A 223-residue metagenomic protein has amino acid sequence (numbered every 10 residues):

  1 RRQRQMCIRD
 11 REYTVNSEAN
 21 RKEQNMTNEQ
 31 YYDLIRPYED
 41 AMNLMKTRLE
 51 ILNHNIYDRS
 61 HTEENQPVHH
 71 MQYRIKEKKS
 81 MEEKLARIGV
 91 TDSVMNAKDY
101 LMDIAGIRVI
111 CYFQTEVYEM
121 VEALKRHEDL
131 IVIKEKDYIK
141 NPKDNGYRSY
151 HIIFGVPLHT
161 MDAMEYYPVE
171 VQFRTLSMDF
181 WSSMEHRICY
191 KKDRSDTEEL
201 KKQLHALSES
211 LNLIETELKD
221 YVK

Functional and structural regions predicted by a protein language model:
R1-I8: Short, small-residue-biased leader/transition segments that mark boundaries at the very start of proteins
E12-L101, N212-E215, V222-K223: Charge-rich, low-complexity segments
Q24, N28-Y31, V109, R194-T197: Short, structured coil/loop segments at alpha-helix boundaries
K98, C111-L218: Long beta-strand-rich cores associated with HINT superfamily self-processing modules
A105-C111: Terminal, regulation- and interaction-focused segments at domain boundaries
